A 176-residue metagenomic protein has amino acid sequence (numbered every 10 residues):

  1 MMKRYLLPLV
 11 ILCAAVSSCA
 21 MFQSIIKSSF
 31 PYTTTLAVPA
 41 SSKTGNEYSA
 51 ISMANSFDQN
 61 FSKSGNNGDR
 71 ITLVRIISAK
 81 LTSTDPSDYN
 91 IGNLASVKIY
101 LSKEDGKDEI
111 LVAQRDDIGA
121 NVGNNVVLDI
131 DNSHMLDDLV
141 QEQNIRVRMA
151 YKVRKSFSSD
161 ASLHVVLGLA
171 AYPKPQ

Functional and structural regions predicted by a protein language model:
M1-Y5: Positively charged n-region of N-terminal signal peptides that target proteins for export
A15-S18: C-terminal motif of bacterial Sec signal peptides marking the signal peptidase cleavage site
A20-Q23: Bacterial signal peptide processing site
A40-L73: Post-signal-peptide N-terminal segment of Sec-exported extracytoplasmic proteins
L73-D88: A short beta-strand element within beta-rich, extracytoplasmic domains of secreted/secretory-pathway proteins
V74, N90-V97: Short coil-to-beta strand junction motifs in C2/discoidin
A95-D138: Beta-strand-rich interaction/scaffold domains
N121-V166: Cysteine-clustered segments with highest specificity for TGF-beta superfamily mature ligands
